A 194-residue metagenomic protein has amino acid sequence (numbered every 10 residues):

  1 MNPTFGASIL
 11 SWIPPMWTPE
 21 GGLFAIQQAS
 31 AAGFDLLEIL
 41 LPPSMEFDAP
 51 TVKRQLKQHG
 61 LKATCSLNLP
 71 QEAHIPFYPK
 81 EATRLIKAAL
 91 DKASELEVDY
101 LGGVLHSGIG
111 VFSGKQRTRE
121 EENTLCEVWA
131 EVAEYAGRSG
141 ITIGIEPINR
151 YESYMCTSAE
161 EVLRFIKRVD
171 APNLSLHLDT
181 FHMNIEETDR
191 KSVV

Functional and structural regions predicted by a protein language model:
M1-V98, A171, S175: N-terminal pre-domain/capping segments
A7, I39, G103, I145 (+1 more regions): Conserved beta-strand positions
S11-I13, L41-P43, L69-E72, S107-I109 (+2 more regions): Active-site-proximal loop/turn and secondary-structure-junction residues that shape catalytic pockets, frequently
W17, S158-E160, D189: Secondary-structure junction/capping motif
P19, M183-E187: Short gly/ser/thr-rich secondary-structure transition/capping motifs
Q58, F77-S175, I185: Active-site acidic/histidine proton-transfer and metal-coordination neighborhood in alpha/beta enzyme cores
K191-V194: Conserved small/polar residues in nucleotide/adenosyl-binding loops
